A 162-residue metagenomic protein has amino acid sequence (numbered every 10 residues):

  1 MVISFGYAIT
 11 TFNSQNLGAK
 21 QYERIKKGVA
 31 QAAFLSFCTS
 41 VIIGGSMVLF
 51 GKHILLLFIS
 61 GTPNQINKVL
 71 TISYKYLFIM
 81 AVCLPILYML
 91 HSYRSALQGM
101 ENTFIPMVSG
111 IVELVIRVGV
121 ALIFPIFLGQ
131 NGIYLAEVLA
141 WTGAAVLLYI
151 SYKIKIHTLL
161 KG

Functional and structural regions predicted by a protein language model:
M1-G45, L49, L87-S109: Small-residue-rich hydrophobic transmembrane alpha-helices
I3, M47, A121, P125 (+1 more regions): Structural signal for membrane-spanning alpha-helices in multi-pass inner-membrane proteins, emphasizing helix cores
S36, L77-M80, L84, G110 (+1 more regions): Residue-level recognition of transmembrane alpha-helices in multi-pass small-molecule transporters/permeases
T39, I43, M47, C83 (+2 more regions): Alpha-helical transmembrane segments of multipass membrane proteins
G44-Q65, Y74: Short membrane-interface helical motifs at transmembrane helix boundaries in multi-pass membrane transporters
H53, L114-V146: Membrane-interface helix-loop junctions in multi-pass transport and translocation proteins
Q65-L90: Alpha-helical transmembrane segments of multi-pass membrane proteins
V138-G162: C-terminal transmembrane helix end/exit motif
